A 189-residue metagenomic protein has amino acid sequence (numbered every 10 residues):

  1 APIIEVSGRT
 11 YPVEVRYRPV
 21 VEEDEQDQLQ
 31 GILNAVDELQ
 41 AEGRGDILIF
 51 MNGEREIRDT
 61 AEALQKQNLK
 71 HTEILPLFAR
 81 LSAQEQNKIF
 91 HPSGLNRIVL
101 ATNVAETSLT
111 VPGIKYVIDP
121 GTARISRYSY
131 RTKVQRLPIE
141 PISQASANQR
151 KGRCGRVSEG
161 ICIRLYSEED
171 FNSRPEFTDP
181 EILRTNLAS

Functional and structural regions predicted by a protein language model:
A1-S189: P-loop NTPase motor module signature
